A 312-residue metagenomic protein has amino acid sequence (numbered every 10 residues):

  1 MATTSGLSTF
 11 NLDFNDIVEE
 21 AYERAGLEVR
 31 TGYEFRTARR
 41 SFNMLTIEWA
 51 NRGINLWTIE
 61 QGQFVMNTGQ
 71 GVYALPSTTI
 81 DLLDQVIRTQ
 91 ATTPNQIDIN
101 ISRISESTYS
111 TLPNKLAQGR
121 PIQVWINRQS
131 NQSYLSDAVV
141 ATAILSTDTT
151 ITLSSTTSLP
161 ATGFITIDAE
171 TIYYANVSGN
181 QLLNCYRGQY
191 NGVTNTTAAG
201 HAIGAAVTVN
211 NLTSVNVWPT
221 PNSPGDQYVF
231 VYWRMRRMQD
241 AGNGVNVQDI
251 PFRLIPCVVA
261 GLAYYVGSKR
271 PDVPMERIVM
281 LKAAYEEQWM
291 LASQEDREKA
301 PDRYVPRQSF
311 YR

Functional and structural regions predicted by a protein language model:
M1-L135, N210-R312: Glycine-enriched, solvent-exposed interface loops adjoining structured elements
L56-T68, I97-I104, Y109, Q129-N211: Autoprocessing Asn-cyclization modules and mimics
